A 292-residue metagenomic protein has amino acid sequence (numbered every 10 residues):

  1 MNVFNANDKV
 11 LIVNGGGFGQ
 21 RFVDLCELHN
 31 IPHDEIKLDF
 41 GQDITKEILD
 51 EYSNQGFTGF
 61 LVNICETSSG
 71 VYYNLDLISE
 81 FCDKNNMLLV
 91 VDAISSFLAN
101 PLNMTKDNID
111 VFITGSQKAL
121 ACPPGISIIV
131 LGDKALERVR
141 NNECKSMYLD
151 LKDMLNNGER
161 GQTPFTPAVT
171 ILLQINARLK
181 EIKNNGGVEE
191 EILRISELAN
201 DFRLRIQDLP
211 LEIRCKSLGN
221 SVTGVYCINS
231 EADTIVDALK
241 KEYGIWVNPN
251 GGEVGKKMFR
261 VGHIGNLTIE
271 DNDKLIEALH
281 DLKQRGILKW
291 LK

Functional and structural regions predicted by a protein language model:
F4-F18: Conserved PLP-anchoring active-site segment centered on the Schiff-base-forming lysine
D43-L98, V111: Active-site phosphate-binding strand-loop segment of PLP-dependent enzymes
T105-Q117: Conserved active-site segment immediately N-terminal to the catalytic lysine that forms the internal aldimine
Q117-D201: Active-site C-terminal subdomain of aminotransferase-like
L211-E242: Conserved PLP-binding catalytic core of the aspartate aminotransferase-like
E242-R260: Conserved PLP cofactor-binding pocket of PLP-dependent enzymes
K257-K292: PLP-dependent enzyme catalytic core of the Aspartate aminotransferase-like
